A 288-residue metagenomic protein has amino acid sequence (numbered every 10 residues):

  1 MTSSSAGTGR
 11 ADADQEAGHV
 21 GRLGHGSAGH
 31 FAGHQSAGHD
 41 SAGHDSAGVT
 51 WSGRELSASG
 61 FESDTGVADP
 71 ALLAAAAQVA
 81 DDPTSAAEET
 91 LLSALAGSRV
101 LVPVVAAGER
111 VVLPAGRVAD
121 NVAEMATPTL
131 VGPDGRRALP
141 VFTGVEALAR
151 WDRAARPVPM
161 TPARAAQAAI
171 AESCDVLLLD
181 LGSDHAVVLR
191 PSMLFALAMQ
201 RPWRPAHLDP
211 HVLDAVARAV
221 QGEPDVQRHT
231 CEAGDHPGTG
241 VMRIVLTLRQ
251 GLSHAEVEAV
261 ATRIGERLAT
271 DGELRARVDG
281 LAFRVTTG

Functional and structural regions predicted by a protein language model:
M1-G288: An interfacial alpha-helical scaffold signature
